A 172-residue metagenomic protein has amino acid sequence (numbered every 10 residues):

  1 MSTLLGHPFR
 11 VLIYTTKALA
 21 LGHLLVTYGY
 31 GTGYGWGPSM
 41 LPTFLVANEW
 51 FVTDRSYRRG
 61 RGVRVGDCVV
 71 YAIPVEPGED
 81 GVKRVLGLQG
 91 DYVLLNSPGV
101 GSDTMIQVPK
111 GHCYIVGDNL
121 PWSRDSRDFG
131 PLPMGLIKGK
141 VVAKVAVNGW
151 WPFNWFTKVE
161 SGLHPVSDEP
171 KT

Functional and structural regions predicted by a protein language model:
M1-D80, V100, L136, K140-T172: Protein maturation boundaries and topogenic segments
T43-F44, G62, L86, Q107 (+1 more regions): Residue-level "contact hotspot" at macromolecular interaction interfaces
P77-L88, G130-L136: Short coil-to-beta-strand transition motifs
Y92-G99: Short, solvent-exposed secondary-structure boundary/capping segments
G101-P109: Acidic loop->beta-strand submotif enriched in PP2C/PPM serine/threonine phosphatases
G117: Phosphate/adenylate-binding glycine loop and adjacent helical scaffold
S123-D128: Active-site loop architecture of trypsin-fold serine endopeptidases
